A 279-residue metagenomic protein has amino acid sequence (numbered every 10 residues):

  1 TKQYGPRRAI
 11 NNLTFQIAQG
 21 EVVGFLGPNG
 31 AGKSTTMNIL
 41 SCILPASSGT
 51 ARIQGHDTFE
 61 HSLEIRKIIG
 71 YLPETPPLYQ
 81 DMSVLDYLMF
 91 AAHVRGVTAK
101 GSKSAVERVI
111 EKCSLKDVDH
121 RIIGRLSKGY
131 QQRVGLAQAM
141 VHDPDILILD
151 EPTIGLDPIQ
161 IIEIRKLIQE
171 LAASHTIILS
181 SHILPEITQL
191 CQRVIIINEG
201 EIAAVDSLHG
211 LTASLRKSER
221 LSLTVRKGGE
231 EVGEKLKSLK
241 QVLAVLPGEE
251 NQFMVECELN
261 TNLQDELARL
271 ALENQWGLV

Functional and structural regions predicted by a protein language model:
K2-N198, A203-A204: ABC transporter nucleotide-binding domains
E60, E231, N262: Residues that form or flank phosphate/diphosphate-binding pockets in enzymes that use nucleotide phosphates
Y87, A105, I122, S207 (+3 more regions): Hydrophobic alpha-helical segments typical of transmembrane helices and their membrane-interface/capping positions
S114, Q241-L246, G277-V279: A short linear hydrophobic-aromatic micro-motif
K166-E258: ABC transporter nucleotide-binding domain
L259-V279: C-terminal coupling/interaction segments
